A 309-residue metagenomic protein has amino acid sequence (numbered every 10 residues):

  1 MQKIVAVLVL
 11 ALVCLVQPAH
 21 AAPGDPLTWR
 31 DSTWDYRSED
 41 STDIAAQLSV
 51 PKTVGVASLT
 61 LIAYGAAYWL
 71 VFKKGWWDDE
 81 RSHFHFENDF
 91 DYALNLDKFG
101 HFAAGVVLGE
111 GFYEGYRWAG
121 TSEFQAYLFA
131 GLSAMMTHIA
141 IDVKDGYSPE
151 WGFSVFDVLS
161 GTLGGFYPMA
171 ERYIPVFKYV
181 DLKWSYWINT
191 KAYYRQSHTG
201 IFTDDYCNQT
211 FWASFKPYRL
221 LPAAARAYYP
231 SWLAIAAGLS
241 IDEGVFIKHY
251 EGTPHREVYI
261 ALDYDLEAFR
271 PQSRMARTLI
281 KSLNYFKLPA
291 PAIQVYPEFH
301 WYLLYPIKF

Functional and structural regions predicted by a protein language model:
M1-I4: Positively charged n-region of N-terminal signal peptides that target proteins for export
L8-V9, L15-K98, F102-G109, Y113-T121 (+3 more regions): N-terminal targeting leaders of membrane proteins
A63-Y64, A126-G146, T162-G165: Small-polar-interrupted transmembrane alpha-helices in polytopic inner-membrane proteins
H101-L108, D145-R172, V258-Y259: Alpha-helical transmembrane segments that form the membrane-embedded catalytic/substrate-binding core of multi-pass
T137, V180-L182, S231-A237, I260: Transmembrane beta-strands of outer-membrane beta-barrel proteins
F166-A170, F211-P217, I260-L266, P297 (+1 more regions): Residues on the lipid-exposed face of transmembrane beta-strands in outer-membrane beta-barrel proteins
Y186-T190, L239-E243, L266-A268: Transmembrane beta-strands of outer-membrane beta-barrel pores
D205-F211, T253-V258: Residues that define the transmembrane beta-barrel architecture of outer-membrane proteins
